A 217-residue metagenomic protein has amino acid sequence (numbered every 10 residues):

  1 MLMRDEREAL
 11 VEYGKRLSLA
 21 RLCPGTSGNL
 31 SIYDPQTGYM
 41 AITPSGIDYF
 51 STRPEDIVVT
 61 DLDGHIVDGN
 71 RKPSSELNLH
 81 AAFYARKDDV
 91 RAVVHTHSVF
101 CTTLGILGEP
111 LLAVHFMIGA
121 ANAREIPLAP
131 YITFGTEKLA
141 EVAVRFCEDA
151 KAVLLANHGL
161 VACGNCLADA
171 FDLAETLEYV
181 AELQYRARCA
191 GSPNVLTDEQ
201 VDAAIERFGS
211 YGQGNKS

Functional and structural regions predicted by a protein language model:
M1-S217: Glycine-rich flexible loops
